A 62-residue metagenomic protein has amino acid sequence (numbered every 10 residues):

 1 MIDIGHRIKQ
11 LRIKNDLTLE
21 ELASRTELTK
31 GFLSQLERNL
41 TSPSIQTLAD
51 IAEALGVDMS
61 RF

Functional and structural regions predicted by a protein language model:
M1-D3: A detector for short, charged/polar N-terminal pre-domain segments
H6-A23: Short basic helix-loop element that most often maps to the first helix and adjoining turn of HTH DNA-binding modules
R12, L22, T47-L55, M59-F62: Hydrophobic micro-packing sites on short alpha-helices
K14-N15, R25, Q35, A54: Residues within the alpha-helical elements of helix-turn-helix
T26, P43, A52: Asp-centered catalytic/switch region of ABC-type ATPase nucleotide-binding domains
T29-T41: Recognition helix of helix-turn-helix/homeodomain-like DNA-binding domains that insert into the DNA major groove
